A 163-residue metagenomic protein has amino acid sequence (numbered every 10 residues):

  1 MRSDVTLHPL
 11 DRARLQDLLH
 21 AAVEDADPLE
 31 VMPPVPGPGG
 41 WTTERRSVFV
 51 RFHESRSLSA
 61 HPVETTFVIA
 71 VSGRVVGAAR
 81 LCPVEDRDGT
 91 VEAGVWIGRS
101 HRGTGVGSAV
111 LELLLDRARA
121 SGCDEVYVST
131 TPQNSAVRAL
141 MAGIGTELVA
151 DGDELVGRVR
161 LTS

Functional and structural regions predicted by a protein language model:
M1-E92, G98-R99, R117, Q133 (+1 more regions): GNAT-family acyltransferases
D88, G105, A136: Residues that form or flank phosphate/diphosphate-binding pockets in enzymes that use nucleotide phosphates
V95, V126-T130: Conserved hydrophobic beta-strand within the GNAT/NAT acetyltransferase core sheet that lines the active-site cleft
H101, G105-L113: Conserved acetyl-CoA pyrophosphate-binding loop and the N-cap/start of the following alpha-helix in GNAT-like
T104, S121-D124: Short coil/turn segments at alpha/beta junctions that flank glycine-rich nucleotide-binding fingerprints
S108, S121, P132-A150: Conserved active-site alpha-helix within GNAT-family acetyltransferase domains
